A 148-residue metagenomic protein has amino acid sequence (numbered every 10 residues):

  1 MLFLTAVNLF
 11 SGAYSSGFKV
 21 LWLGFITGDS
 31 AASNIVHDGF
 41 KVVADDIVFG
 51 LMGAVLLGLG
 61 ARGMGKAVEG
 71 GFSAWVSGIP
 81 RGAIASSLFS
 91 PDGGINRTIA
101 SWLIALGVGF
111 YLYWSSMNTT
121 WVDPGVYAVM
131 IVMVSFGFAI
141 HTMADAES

Functional and structural regions predicted by a protein language model:
M1-L2: Alpha-helical transmembrane segments and their helix-start/interface "positive-inside/aromatic belt" motifs in integral
T5-D29, A67: Membrane-helix interface motif
V7-N8, T98-G125: Alpha-helical transmembrane segments and their membrane-interface junctions in multi-pass membrane proteins
T27-G50: Membrane-interface segments at the starts/ends of alpha-helical transmembrane spans
S30-V36, S77-G93: Short membrane-interface loop/juxtamembrane segments of multi-pass integral membrane proteins
F40-I47, G65-K66, I95, W114-Y127: Membrane-helix interface and helix-disruption motif detector
A54-P80: Membrane-water interface of transmembrane alpha-helices
G125-S148: Alpha-helical transmembrane segments and their immediate juxtamembrane interface regions
